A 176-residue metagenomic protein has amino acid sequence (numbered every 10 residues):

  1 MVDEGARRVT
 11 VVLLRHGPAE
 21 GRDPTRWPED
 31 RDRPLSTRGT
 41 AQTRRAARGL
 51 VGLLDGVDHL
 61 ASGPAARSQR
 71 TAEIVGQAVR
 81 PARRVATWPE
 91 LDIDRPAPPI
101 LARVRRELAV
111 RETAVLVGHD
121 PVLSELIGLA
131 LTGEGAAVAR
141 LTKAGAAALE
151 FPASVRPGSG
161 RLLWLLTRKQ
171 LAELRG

Functional and structural regions predicted by a protein language model:
V2-L91, R95-P98, A137-L141: Active-site-proximal alpha-helix that buttresses catalytic centers in soluble enzyme cores
V11, T113-V115, A146: Residue-level preference for the first positions of well-ordered beta-strands
I74-V79, R103, L129, P152: Alpha-helical structural signal in soluble globular domains
R95-A102, R106-E107: Internal catalytic-core helix/loop-beta-alpha segment that presents or stabilizes conserved functional determinants
V104-V115, G158-R168: A polyampholytic, Gly/Pro-enriched intrinsically disordered region
R111-G128: A glycine-rich beta-strand to alpha-helix segment that forms a phosphate/ribose-binding loop at ligand/cofactor sites
E134-R161, T167-L171: Domain-level recognition of soluble alpha/beta enzyme cores, biased toward histidine phosphatases/phosphomutases
